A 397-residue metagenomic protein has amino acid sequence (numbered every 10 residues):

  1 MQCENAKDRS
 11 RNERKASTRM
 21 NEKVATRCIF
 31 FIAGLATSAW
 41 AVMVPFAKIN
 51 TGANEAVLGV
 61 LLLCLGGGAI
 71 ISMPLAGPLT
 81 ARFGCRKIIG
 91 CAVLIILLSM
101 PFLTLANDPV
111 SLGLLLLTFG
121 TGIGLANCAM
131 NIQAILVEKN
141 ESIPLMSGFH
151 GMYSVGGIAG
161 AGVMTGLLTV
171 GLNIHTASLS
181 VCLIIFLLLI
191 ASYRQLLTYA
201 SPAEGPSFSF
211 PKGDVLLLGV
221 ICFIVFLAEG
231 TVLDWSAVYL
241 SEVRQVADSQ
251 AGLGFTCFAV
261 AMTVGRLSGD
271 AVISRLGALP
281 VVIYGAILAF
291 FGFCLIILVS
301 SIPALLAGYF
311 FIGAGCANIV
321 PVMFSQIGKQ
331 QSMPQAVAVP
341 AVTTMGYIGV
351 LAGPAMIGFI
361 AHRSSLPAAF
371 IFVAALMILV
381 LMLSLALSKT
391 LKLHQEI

Functional and structural regions predicted by a protein language model:
V42-E55, D234-S249: Short amphipathic helix-loop junctions that connect adjacent transmembrane helices in Major Facilitator Superfamily/SLC
G52, G84, L105-N107, Q245 (+1 more regions): Helix-breaking motifs and short loop linkers at transmembrane-helix boundaries and internal kinks in secondary membrane
S72-G84, R266-G277, A361: Helix-to-loop junctions at the C-terminal end of transmembrane segments in multipass secondary transporters
R86-I89, V282: Primarily marks hydrophobic transmembrane alpha-helices of the MFS/SLC 12-helix fold
T104-L115, L298-A307: Helix-loop junctions at membrane interfaces in 12-TM secondary transporters
L117-G151: Cytoplasmic helix-loop-helix junction between adjacent transmembrane helices in 12-TM secondary transporters
H175-S192, F370-A386: Symmetry-related core transmembrane helices of the 12-TM Major Facilitator Superfamily/SLC fold
L279-M323: C-terminal transmembrane helical hairpin of 12-TM major facilitator-type secondary transporters
